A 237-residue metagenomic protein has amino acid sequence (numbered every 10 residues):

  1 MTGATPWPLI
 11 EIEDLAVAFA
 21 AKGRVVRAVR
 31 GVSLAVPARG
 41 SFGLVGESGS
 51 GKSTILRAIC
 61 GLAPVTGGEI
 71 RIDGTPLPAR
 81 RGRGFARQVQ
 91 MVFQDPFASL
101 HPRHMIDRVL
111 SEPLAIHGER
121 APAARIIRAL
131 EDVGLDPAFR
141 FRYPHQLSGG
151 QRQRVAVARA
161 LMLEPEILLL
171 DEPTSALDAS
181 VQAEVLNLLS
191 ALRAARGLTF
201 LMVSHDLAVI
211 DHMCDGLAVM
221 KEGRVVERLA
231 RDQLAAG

Functional and structural regions predicted by a protein language model:
K22-V26, P76-Q90, H104, R108 (+2 more regions): ABC ATPase NBD coupling module
V45-E47: The feature captures the beta-strand-to-loop junction immediately N-terminal to the Walker
C60: Helix-to-loop junction immediately C-terminal to a conserved catalytic motif
A123-A138: Conserved ABC ATPase "signature" region
Y143-L147, Q151: Conserved ABC ATPase signature
M162-E166: A short, proline-enriched helix->beta-strand linker immediately N-terminal to the Walker B motif in ABC-type P-loop
